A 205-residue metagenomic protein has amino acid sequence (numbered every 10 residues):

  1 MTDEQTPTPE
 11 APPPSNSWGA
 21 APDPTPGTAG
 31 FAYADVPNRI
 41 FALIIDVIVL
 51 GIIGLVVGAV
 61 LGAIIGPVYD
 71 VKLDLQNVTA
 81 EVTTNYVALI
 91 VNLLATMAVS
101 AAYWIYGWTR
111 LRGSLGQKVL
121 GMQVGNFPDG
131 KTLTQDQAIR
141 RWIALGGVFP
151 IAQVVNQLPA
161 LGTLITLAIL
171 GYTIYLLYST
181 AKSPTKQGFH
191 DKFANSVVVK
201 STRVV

Functional and structural regions predicted by a protein language model:
M1-Y33, S196-V205: Low-complexity, intrinsically disordered extramembrane tails and loops of integral membrane proteins
T28-D35, I40-L43, L61-L75: Extracytoplasmic low-complexity, Pro/Thr/Ser/Ala/Gly-rich segments that lie immediately after a secretion/anchoring
F31-A42, V47, Y103-K118, T132-Q135 (+1 more regions): Juxtamembrane cytosolic face of transmembrane helices
G51-A63, W104-G113: Transmembrane alpha-helix/helix-exit interface in multi-pass inner-membrane proteins
G54-M97, I151-Y172: Membrane-helix interface segments in multi-pass membrane proteins
N77-T83, G125-L133: Short membrane-interface loop/juxtamembrane segments of multi-pass integral membrane proteins
T96-W104: Generic alpha-helical transmembrane segments
K118-N126: Cytosolic, membrane-interface loops and tails of multi-pass inner-membrane proteins
